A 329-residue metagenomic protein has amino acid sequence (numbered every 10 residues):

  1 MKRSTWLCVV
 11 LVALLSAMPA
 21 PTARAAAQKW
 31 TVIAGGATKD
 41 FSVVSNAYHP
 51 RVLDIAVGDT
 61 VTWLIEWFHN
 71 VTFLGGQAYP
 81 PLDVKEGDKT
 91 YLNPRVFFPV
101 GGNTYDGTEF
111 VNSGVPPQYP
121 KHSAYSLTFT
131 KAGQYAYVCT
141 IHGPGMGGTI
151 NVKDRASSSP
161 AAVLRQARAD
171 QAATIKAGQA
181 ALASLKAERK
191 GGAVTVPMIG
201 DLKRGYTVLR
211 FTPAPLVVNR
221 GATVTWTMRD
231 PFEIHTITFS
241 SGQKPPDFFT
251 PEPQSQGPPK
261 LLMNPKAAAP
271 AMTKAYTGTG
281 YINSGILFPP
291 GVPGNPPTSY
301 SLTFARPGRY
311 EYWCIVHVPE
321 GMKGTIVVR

Functional and structural regions predicted by a protein language model:
M1-C8: Bacterial N-terminal signal peptides that target proteins for export
C8-A17: Bacterial N-terminal signal peptides
R24-R329: Extracytoplasmic copper-binding redox domains, predominantly the cupredoxin/blue-copper superfamily
